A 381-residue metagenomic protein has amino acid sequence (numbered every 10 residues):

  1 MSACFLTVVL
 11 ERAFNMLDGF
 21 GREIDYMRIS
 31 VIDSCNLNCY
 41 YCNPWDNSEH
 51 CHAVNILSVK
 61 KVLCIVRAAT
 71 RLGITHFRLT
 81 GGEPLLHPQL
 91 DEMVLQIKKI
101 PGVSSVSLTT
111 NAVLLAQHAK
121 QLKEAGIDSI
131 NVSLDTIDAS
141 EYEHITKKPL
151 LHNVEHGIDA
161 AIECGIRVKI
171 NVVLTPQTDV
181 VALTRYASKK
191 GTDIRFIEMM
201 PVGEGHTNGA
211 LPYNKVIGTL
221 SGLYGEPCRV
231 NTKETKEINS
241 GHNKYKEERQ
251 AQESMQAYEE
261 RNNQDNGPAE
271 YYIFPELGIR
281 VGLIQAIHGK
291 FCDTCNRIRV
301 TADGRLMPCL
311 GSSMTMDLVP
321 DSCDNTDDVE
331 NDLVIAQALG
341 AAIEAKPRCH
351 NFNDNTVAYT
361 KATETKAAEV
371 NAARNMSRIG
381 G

Functional and structural regions predicted by a protein language model:
S2-L17, E234-S254, G289-G381: Radical SAM enzyme core and accessory elements
G19-V59: Canonical Radical SAM [4Fe-4S] cluster-binding loop centered on the CxxxCxxC motif and its immediate flanking residues
V31, I194, G304: Residue-level signature of catalytic and energy-coupling elements of molecular machines, predominantly ATP/GTP-dependent
L37, A139-S140, K290, M316: Glycine-centered loop/turn positions within well-structured domains that cap or flank conserved ligand/cofactor-binding
Y41, W45-S48, Y213, I298-T301: Secreted/processed peptides and extracellular or luminal domains of membrane proteins
D46-H50, I137-A139, M199-G203, T315-M316: A short, flexible beta-alpha/helix-coil linker loop
I56-L79, E83, H87-I197: Radical SAM/AdoMet-radical enzyme domain recognition
S140-E143, K148-E155, D159-G282, A286: Radical SAM enzyme [4Fe-4S]-AdoMet core and its adjacent flexible, acidic and glycine-rich loops/tails across
